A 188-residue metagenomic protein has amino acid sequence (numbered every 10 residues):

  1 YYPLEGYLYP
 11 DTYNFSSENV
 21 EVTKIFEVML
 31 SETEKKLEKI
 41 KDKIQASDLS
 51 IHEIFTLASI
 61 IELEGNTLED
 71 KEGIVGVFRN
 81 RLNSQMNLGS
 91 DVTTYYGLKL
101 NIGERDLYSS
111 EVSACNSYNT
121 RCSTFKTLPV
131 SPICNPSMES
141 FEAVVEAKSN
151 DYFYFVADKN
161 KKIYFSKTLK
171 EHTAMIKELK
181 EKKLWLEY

Functional and structural regions predicted by a protein language model:
Y1-Y188: Bacterial extracytoplasmic/cell-wall-associated proteins, especially those involved in peptidoglycan
